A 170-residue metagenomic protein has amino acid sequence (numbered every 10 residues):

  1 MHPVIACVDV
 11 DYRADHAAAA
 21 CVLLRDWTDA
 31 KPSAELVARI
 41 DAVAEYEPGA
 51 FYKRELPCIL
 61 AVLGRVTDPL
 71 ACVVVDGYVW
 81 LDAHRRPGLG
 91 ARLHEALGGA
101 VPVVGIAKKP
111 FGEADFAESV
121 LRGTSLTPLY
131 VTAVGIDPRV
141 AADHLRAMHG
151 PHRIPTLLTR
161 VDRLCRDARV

Functional and structural regions predicted by a protein language model:
P3-R13: Two-metal-ion RNase H-like nuclease active-site motif
A6-V8, E35, D41-E47, L56 (+3 more regions): C-terminal binding/interaction regions
D11-K31: Acidic, metal-ligating active-site segments
G49-L56, R86: A conditional alpha-helix N-cap/helix-loop micro-motif detector
A71-C72: Structural motif
G77-L81, A107-G112: Acidic, glycine-rich active-site loops and adjacent beta-strand->loop/helix elements that engage anionic groups
L81-L97: Short Gly/Thr/Asp-enriched flexible loops that form oxyanion-binding sites at enzyme active sites
